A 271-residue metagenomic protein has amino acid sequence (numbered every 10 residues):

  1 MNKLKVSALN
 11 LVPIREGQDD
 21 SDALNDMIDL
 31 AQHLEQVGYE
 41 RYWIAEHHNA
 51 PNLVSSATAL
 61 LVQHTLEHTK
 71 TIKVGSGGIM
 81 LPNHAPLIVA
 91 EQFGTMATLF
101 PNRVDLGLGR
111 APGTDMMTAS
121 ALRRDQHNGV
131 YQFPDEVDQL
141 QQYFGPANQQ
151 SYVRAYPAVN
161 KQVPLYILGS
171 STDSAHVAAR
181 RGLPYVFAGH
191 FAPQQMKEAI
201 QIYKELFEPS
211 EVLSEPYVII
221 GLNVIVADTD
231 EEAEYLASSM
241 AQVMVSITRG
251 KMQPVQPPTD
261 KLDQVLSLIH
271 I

Functional and structural regions predicted by a protein language model:
M1-T69, H270: N-terminal beta1-alpha1-beta2 module of alpha/beta enzyme domains
N2, S120, Q126-R154, Q195-I269: An alpha-helical appendage that flanks or caps ligand/catalytic pockets
N2-D20, P82-G145, Y185, P193: Flexible, glycine-rich active-site loops centered on histidine and acidic residues that chelate a metal or position
V6-A8, Y42-I44, V74-S76, V104-L108 (+3 more regions): Hydrophobic faces of well-ordered beta-strands that scaffold small-molecule active sites in alpha/beta enzyme cores
A23-M27, T58, V89, F133 (+1 more regions): Aromatic/hydrophobic pocket-lining residues that form the small-molecule binding cavity in soluble enzyme cores
H48-S56, P82-L87, A192-K197, V226: Acidic-and-aromatic substrate-binding clefts and catalytic sites of carbohydrate-active enzymes
V62-K70, A97-R103, A179, S210-L213: Acidic (Asp/Glu)-rich catalytic clusters
A179-F187, F191: A conserved active-site cap/scaffold subdomain adjacent to cofactor or substrate pockets
